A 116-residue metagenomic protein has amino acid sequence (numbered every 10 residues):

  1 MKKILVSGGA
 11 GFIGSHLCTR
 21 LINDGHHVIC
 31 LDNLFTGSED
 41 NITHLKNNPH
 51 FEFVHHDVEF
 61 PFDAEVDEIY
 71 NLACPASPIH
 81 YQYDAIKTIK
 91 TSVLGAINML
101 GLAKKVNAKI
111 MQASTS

Functional and structural regions predicted by a protein language model:
M1-S116: N-terminal Rossmann-like NAD(P)+-binding domain of SDR-like oxidoreductases, especially those catalyzing
